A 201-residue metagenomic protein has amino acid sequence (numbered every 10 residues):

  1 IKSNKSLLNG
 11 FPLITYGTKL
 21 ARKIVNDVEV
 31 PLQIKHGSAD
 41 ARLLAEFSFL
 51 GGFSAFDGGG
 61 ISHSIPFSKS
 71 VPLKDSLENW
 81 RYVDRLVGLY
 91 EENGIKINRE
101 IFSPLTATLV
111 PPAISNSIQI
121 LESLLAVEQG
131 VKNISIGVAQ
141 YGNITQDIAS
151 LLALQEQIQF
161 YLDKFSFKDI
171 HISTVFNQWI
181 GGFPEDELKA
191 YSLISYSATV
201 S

Functional and structural regions predicted by a protein language model:
I1-Q119, S123, V127-Q129, N133-G137: Catalytic alpha/beta active-site cores
P72-K74, A153, I170: Short acidic, glycine/proline-enriched helix-loop-strand junctions
G94-K96, L162-S173: Flexible, glycine/charged-enriched surface loops at secondary-structure junctions
R99-P104, I172-W179: Extended hydrophobic secondary-structure segments that form protein cores and membrane-embedded regions
I120, Q146-K164, V175-S201: Active-site capping/gating regions of soluble enzymes
L125-K132, D169-T174, S197-S201: A glycine-rich, aromatic-flanked flexible loop/lid motif
Q140-T145: A generic structural motif
